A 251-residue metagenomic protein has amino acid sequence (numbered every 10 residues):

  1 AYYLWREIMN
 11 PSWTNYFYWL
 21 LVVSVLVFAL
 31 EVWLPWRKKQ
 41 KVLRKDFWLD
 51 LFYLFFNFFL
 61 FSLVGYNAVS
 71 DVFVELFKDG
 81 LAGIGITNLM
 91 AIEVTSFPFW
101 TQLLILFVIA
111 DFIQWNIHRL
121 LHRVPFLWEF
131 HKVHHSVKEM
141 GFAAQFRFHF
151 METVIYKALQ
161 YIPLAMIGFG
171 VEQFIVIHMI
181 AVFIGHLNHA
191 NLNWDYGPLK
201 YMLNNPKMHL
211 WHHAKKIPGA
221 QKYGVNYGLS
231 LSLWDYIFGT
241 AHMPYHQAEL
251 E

Functional and structural regions predicted by a protein language model:
Y2-S12, M90-T95: Membrane-interface segments at the starts/ends of alpha-helical transmembrane spans
Y3-L4, F17, I237, H246: Compositionally biased, intrinsically disordered low-complexity regions enriched in proline and serine
W5-V27, W36, K41-Y66: Alpha-helical transmembrane segments in multi-pass membrane proteins
R6-M9, W13, E31, W100 (+1 more regions): General secondary-structure edge motif
V25-D50, V72-I92: Membrane-helix interface linkers and caps
F55-L250: Membrane-embedded catalytic scaffold of the fatty acid hydroxylase/desaturase
